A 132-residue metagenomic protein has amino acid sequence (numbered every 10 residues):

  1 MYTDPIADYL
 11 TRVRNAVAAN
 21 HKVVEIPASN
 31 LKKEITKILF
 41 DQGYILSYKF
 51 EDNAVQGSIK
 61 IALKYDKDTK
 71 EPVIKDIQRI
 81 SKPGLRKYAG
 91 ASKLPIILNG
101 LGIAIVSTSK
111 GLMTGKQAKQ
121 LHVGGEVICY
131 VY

Functional and structural regions predicted by a protein language model:
M1-Y132: Core subunits and conserved enzymes of cellular information-processing and envelope-translocation systems across
